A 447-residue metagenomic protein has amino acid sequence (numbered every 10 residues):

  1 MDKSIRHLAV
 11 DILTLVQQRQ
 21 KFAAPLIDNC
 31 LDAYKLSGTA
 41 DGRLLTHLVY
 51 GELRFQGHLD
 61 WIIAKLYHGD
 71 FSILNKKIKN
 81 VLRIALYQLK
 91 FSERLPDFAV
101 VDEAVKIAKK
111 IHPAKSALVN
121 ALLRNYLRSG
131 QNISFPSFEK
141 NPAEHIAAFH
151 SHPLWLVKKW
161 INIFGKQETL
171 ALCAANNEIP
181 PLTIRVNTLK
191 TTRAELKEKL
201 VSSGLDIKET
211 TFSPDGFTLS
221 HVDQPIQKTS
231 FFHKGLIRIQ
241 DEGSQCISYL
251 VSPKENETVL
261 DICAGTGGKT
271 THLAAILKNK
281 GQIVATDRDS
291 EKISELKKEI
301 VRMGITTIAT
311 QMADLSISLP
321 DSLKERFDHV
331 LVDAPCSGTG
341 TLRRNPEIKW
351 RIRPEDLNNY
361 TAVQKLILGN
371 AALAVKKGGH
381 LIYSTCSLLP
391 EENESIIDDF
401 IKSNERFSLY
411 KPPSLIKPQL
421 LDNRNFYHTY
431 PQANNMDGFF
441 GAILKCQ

Functional and structural regions predicted by a protein language model:
M1-Q447: S-adenosylmethionine
